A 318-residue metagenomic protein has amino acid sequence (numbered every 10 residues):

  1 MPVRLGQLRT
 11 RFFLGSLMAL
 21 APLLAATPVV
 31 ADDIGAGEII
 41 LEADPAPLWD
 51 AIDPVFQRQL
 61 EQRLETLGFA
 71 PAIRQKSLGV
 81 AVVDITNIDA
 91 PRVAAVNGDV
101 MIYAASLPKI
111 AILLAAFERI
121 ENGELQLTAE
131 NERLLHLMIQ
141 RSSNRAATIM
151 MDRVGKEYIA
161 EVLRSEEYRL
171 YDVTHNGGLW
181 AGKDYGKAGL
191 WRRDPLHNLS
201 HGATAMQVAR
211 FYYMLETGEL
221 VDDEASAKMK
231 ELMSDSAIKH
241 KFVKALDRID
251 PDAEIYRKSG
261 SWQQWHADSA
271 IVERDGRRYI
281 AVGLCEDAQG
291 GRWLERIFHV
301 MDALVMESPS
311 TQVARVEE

Functional and structural regions predicted by a protein language model:
M1-R9: N-terminal secretory signal peptides that target proteins for export/translocation
L14-A25: Bacterial N-terminal signal peptides
V29-L64, R210-E318: Structured C-terminal helix/loop/strand segments within mature extracytoplasmic catalytic/sensor domains
Q59-V96, V272-E273: A short, well-structured edge-of-sheet supersecondary motif
S77-T86, A129-S143, D152-K156, G178-W180 (+1 more regions): Acidic helix-start/capping segments at beta-turn-to-alpha-helix junctions
M101-L125, M138, A281: Active-site SXXK
E118-H136, D222-S226: Short, well-structured active-site flanking segments
I149-T217: Mid-domain, small-residue-enriched loop/turn segments at the edges of structured enzyme/sensor domains
